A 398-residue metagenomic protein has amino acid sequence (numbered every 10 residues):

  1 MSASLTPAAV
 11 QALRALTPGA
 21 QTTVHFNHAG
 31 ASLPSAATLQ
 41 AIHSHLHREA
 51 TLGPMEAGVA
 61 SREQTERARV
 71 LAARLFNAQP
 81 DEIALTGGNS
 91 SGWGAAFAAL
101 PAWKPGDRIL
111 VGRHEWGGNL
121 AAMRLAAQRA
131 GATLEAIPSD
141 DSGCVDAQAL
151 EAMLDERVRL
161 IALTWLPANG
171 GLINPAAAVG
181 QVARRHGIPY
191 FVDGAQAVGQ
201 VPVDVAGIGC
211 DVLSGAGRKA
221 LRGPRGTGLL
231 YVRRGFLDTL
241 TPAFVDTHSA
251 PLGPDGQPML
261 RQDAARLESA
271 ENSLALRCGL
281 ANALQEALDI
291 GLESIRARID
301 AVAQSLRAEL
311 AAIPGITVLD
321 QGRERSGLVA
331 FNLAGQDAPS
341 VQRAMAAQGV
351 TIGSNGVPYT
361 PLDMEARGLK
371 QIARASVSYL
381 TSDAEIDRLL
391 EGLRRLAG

Functional and structural regions predicted by a protein language model:
M1-G398: Pyridoxal 5′-phosphate
